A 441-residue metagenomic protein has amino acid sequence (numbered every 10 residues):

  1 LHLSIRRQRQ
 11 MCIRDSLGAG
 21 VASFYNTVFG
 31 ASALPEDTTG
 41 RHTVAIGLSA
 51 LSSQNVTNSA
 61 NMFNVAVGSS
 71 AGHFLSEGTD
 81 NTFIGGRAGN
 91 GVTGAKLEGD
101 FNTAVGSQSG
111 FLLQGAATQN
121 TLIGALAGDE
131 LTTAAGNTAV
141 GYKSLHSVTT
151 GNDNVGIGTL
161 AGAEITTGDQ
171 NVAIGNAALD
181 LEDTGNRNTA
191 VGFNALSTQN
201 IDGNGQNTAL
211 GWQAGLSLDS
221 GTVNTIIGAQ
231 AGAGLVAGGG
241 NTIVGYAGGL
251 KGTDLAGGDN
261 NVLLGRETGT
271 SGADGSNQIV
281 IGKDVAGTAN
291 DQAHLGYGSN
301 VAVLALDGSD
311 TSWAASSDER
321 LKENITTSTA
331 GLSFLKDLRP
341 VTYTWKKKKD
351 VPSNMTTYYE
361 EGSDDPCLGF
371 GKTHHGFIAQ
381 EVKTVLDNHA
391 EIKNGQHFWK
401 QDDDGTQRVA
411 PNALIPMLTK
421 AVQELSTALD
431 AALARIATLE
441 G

Functional and structural regions predicted by a protein language model:
H2, H42, H73, F83 (+4 more regions): Histidine (H) residue identity feature
H2-R9, L414: Extracellular interaction modules
L3, V44, T103, S333-L335 (+1 more regions): Alpha-helical interaction segments
R7-Q10, R14-S317: Glycine- and small/polar-enriched repetitive beta-structure motifs of secreted/surface proteins
A315-G441: Intramolecular chaperone/auto-protease modules of tailspike-like proteins
